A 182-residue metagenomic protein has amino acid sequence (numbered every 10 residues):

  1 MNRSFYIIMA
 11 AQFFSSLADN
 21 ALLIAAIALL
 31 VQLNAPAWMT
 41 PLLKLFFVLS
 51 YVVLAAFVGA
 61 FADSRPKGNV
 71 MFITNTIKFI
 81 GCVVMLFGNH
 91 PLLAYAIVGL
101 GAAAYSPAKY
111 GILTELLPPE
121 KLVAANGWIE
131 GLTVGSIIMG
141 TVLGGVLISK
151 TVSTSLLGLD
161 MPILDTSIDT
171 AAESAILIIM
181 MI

Functional and structural regions predicted by a protein language model:
M1-M9, A37, G88-L92: Primarily residues marking transmembrane-helix entry/exit sites
N2, L33-N34, S64, G88 (+1 more regions): Helix-loop interface residues and adjacent transmembrane-helix termini in multi-pass membrane transporters, primarily
Y6-L23, L43-K78, A94-S149: Substrate-agnostic recognition of the 12-TM MFS/MFS-like secondary transporter fold
A25-L33, V84-L86, M139-I179: Transmembrane alpha-helix termini and helix-breaking/packing motifs in multi-pass membrane transporters
A35-P36, P66-K67, P118, V152 (+1 more regions): A helix-boundary/kink motif common to multi-pass secondary transporters, especially Major Facilitator Superfamily
P36-K44: Juxtamembrane helix-start elements in MFS-like secondary transporters
T40, V70, A125, E173-I179: Alpha-helical transmembrane segments of multi-pass secondary-active solute transporters
T76-H90: C-terminal ends and interior cores of transmembrane alpha-helices in multi-pass membrane transporters/permeases
